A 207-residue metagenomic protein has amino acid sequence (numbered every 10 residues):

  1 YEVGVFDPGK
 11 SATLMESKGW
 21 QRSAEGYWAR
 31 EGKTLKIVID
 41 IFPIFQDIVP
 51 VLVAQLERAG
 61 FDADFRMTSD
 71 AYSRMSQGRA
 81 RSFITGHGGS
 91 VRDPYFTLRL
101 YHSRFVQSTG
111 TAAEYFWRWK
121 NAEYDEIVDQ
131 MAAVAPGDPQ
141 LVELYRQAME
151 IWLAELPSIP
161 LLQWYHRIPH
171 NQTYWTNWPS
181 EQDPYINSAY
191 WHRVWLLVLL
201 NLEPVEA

Functional and structural regions predicted by a protein language model:
V3, D7-A12, I44-V53, S73-A207: Detector for C-terminal structural segments
V5-V38: Immediate post-signal peptide segment of exported/extracytoplasmic ligand-binding proteins
S23-W28, F65-M67, Q140-L144: Surface-exposed patches in mature extracellular/periplasmic domains of secreted proteins
T34-F42, A63-F65: Short, well-ordered beta-strand elements
G60: Short glycine-rich hinge loops at helix-strand junctions in the catalytic core of two-component histidine kinases
F65-M75: Short helix-initiation/N-cap motifs at beta->coil->alpha
